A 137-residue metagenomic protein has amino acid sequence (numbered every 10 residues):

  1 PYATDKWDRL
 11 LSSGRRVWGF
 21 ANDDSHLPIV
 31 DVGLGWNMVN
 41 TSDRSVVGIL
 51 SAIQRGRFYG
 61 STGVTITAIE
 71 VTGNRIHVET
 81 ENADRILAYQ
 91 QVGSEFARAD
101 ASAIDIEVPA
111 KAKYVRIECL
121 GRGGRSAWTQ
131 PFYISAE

Functional and structural regions predicted by a protein language model:
P1-E137: Charged catalytic cores and adjacent phosphate/nucleic-acid-binding surfaces used for phosphate/nucleic-acid chemistry
